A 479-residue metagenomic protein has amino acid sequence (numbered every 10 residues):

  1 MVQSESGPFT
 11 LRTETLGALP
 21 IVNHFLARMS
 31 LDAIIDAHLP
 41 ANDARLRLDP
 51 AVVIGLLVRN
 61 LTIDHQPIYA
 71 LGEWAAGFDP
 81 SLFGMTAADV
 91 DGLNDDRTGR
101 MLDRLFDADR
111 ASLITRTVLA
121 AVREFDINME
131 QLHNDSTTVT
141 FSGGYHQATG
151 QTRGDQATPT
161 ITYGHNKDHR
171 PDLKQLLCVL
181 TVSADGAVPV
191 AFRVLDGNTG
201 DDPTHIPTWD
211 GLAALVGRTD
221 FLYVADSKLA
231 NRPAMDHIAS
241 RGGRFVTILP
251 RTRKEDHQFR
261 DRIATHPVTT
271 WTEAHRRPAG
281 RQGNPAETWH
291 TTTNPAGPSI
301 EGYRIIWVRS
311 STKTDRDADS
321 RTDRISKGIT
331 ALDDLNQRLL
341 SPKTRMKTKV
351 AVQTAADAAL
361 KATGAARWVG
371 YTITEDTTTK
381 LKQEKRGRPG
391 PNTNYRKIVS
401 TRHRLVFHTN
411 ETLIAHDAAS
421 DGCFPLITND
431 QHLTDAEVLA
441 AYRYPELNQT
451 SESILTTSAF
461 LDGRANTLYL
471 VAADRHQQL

Functional and structural regions predicted by a protein language model:
M1-L479: Anion-binding and metal-coordination hotspots
